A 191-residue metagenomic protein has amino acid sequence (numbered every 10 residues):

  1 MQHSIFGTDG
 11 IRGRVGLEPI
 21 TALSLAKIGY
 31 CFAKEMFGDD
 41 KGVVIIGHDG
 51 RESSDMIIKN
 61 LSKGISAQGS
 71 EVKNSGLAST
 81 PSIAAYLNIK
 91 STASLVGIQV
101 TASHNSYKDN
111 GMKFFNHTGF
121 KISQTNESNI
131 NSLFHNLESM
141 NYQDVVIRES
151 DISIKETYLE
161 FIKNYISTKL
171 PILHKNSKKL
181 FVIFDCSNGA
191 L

Functional and structural regions predicted by a protein language model:
M1, R14, N110-L191: Gly/Ser/Thr-enriched, mixed-charge loops and adjacent short helices that form phosphate/oxyanion-binding elements
M1-I28: Positively charged, low-complexity intrinsically disordered leader regions
I11, D49-R51, T101-S103, F115 (+1 more regions): Anionic group-transfer/hydrolysis microenvironments
I20-G29, S79, D151-L159: Phosphate/oxyanion-binding active-site loops and adjacent basic polyanion-contact surfaces
L25-G29, K34-E35, G47-N60, S177-L191: Glycine-rich phosphate/diphosphate-binding loop of Rossmann-like nucleotide-binding domains
Y30-F37, A84, N88, L159 (+1 more regions): Generic structural signal for well-ordered alpha-helical scaffold segments
K34, G38, V43-D109: N-terminal small/polar loop signature for handling phosphorylated ligands or for N-terminal nucleophile
